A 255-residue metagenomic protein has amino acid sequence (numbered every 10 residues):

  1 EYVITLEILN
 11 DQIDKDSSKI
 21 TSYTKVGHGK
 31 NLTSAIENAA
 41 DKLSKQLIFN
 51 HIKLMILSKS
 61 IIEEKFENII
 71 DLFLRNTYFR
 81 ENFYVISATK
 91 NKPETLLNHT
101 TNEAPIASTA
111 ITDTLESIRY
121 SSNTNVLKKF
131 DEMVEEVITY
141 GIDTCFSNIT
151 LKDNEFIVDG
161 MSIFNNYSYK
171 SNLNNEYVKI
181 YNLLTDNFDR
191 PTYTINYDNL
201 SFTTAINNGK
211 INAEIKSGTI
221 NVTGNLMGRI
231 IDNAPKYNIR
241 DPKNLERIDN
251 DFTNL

Functional and structural regions predicted by a protein language model:
E1-L255: Membrane-proximal alpha-helical signals and transmembrane carboxylates
